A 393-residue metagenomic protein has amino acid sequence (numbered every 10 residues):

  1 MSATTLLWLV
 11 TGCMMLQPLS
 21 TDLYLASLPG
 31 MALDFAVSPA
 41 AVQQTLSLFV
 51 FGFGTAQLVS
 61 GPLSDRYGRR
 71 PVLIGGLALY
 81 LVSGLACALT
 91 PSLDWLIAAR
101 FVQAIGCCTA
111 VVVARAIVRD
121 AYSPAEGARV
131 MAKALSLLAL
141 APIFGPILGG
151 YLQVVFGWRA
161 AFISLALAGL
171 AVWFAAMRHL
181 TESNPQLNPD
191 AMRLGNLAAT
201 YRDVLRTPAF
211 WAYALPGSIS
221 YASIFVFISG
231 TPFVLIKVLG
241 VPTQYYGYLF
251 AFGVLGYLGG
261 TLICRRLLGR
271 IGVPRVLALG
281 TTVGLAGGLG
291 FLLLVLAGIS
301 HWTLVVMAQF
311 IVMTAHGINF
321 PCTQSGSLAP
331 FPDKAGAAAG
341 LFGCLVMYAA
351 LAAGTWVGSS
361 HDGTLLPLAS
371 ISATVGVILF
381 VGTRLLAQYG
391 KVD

Functional and structural regions predicted by a protein language model:
D34-A36, G68, L89-W95, G106 (+2 more regions): Helix-breaking motifs and short loop linkers at transmembrane-helix boundaries and internal kinks in secondary membrane
T55-D94: Conserved MFS/SLC helix-loop-helix module at the cytosolic interface between two early adjacent transmembrane helices
P71-L85, V276-F291: Structural signature of the two symmetry-related core transmembrane helices
L79-A86, D94-V102, T303-Q309: Paired small-residue
W95, P124-A125, A132-R178: Helix-loop-helix hairpin linking two adjacent transmembrane segments in secondary transporters
A99-L140: Cytoplasmic helix-loop-helix junction between adjacent transmembrane helices in 12-TM secondary transporters
S183-A214: Juxtamembrane intracellular "pre-TM" segments in multi-pass secondary transporters
Q324-D362, S372: A late C-terminal transmembrane helix in Major Facilitator Superfamily
